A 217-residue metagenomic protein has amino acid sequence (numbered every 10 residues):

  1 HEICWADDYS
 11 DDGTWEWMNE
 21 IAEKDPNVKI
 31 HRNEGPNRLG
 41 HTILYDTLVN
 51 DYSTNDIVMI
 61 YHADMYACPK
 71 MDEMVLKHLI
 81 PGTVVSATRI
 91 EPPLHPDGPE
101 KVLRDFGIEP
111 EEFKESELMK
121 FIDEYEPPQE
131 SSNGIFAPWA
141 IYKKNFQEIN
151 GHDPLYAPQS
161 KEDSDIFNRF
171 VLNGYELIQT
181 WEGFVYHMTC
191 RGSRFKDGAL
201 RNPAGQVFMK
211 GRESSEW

Functional and structural regions predicted by a protein language model:
D7-E16, G35, Y66: A conserved acidic beta->alpha catalytic loop
N19-G40: Conserved donor nucleotide-binding strand/loop of the catalytic core
E34-S53: Glycine-rich, basic loop-to-helix element that forms the pyrophosphate-binding segment of sugar-nucleotide handling
N55-Y66: Short beta-strand-to-loop acidic/aromatic patch adjacent to the donor-nucleotide binding site
K70-A87: Conserved donor-nucleotide/metal-binding helix-loop-beta segment in metal-dependent transferases, i.e., the alpha-helix
V85-D105: Short beta-strand-to-loop element that shapes/binds the nucleotide-sugar donor at the catalytic cleft/hinge
D105-S132: Short, flexible, basic/aromatic active-site loop/helix in glycosyltransferases
P127-P128, N133-I135, L155-W217: C-terminal catalytic/acceptor-binding lobe
